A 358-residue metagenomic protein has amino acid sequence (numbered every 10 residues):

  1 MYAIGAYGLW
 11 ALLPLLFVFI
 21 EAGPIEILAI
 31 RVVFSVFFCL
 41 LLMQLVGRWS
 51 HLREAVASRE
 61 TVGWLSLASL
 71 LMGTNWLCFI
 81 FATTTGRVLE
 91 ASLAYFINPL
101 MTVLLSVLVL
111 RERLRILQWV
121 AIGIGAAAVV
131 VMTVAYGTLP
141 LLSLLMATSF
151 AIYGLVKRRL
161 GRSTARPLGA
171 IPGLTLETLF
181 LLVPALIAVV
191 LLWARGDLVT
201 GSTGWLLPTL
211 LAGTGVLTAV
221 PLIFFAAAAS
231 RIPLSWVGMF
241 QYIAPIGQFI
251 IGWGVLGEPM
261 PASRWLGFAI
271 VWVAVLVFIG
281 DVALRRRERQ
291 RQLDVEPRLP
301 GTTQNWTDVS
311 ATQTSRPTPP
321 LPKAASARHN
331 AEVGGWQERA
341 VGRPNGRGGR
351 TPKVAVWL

Functional and structural regions predicted by a protein language model:
M1, I27-Q44, T164-T218: Hydrophobic alpha-helical transmembrane segments of multi-pass integral membrane proteins, especially transporters
M1-A29, G123, A127-R162, R291-V309 (+2 more regions): Glycine-/small-residue-enriched transmembrane alpha-helix faces in small-molecule transporters and effluxers
M1-A6, H51-C78, L141-L145, L198-V220 (+1 more regions): Loop-to-transmembrane-helix transition segments
L15-G23, L52, T84-R87, V130 (+3 more regions): Membrane-interface helix termini and inter-helical loops of multi-pass transporters
I20, I27, A82-T83, L108-L110 (+5 more regions): Hydrophobic/aromatic residues within transmembrane alpha-helices of multi-pass small-molecule transporters
V32, V134, L139, Y242-N330 (+3 more regions): C-terminal-most transmembrane helix of multi-pass membrane proteins
F81, N98-V120, I246-W265: C-terminal transmembrane-helix exit sites in multi-pass transporters
L93-I97, T164-F180, A219-G254: Helix-helix packing/entry segments at the starts of transmembrane helices
